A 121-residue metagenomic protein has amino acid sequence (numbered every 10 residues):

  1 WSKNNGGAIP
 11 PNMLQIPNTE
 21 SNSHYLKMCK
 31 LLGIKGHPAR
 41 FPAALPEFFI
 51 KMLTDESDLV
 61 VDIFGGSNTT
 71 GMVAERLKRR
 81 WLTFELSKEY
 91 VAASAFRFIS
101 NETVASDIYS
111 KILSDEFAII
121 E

Functional and structural regions predicted by a protein language model:
W1-E121: Class I S-adenosyl-L-methionine
